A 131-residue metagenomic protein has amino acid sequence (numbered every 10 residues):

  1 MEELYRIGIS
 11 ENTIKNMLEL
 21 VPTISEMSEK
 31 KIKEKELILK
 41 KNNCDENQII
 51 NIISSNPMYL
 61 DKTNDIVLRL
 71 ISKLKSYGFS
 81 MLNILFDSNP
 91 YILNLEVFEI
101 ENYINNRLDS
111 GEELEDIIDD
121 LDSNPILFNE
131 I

Functional and structural regions predicted by a protein language model:
M1-I131: Long amphipathic alpha-helical repeat/alpha-solenoid cores
